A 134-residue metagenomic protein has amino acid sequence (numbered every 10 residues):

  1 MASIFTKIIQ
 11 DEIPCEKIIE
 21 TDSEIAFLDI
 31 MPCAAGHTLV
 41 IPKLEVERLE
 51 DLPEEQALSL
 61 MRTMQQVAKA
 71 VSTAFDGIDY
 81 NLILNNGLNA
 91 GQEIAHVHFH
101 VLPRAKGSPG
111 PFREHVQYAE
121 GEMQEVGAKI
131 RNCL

Functional and structural regions predicted by a protein language model:
M1-L134: HIT superfamily nucleotide-processing domains
